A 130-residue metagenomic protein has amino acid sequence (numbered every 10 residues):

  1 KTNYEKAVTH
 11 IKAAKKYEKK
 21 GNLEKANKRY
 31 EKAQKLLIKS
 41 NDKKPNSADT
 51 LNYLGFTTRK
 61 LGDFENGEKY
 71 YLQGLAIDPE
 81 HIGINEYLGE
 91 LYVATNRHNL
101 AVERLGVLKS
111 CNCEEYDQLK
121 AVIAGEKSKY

Functional and structural regions predicted by a protein language model:
K1, V102-Y130: Terminal, low-structured helical/coil segments at or just beyond the last alpha-helical repeat
K43, I77, L108-C111: Structural marker of alpha-solenoid helical repeat scaffolds
S47, H81, C113-Y116: Residue-level recognition of tetratricopeptide repeat
